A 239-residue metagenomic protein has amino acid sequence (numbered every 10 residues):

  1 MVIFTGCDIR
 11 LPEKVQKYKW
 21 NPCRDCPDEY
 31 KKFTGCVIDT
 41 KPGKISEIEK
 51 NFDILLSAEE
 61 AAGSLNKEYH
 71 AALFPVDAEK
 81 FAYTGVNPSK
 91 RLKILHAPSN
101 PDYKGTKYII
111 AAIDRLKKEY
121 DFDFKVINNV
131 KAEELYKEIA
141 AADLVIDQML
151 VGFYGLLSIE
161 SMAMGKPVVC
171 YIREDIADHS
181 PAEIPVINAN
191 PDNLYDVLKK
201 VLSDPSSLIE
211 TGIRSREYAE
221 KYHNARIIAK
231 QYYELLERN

Functional and structural regions predicted by a protein language model:
V2-D39, Y103, R173, D178: Acceptor-binding helix/loop patch of EC 2.4 sugar-transfer enzymes, predominantly nucleotide-sugar-dependent
R24-T84: Donor nucleotide-sugar binding/catalytic pocket of nucleotide-sugar-dependent glycosyltransferases
A72-V76, K80-K104, I110: Conserved donor-binding/catalytic core segment of Leloir-type glycosyltransferases
D143, G165: A short alpha->beta transition loop at the rim of the catalytic pocket in nucleotide-sugar-dependent
M149-L150: Aromatic "clamp/platform" in nucleotide-sugar-dependent glycosyltransferases that forms part of the donor/acceptor
P167-Y171: Short hydrophobic beta-strand element within catalytic cores of glycosyltransferases and related nucleotide-activated
A177-K199: Change "using UDP/GDP/dTDP sugars" to "using nucleotide sugars
S206-E237: A charged, aromatic-enriched C-terminal amphipathic alpha-helix characteristic of glycosyltransferases across folds
